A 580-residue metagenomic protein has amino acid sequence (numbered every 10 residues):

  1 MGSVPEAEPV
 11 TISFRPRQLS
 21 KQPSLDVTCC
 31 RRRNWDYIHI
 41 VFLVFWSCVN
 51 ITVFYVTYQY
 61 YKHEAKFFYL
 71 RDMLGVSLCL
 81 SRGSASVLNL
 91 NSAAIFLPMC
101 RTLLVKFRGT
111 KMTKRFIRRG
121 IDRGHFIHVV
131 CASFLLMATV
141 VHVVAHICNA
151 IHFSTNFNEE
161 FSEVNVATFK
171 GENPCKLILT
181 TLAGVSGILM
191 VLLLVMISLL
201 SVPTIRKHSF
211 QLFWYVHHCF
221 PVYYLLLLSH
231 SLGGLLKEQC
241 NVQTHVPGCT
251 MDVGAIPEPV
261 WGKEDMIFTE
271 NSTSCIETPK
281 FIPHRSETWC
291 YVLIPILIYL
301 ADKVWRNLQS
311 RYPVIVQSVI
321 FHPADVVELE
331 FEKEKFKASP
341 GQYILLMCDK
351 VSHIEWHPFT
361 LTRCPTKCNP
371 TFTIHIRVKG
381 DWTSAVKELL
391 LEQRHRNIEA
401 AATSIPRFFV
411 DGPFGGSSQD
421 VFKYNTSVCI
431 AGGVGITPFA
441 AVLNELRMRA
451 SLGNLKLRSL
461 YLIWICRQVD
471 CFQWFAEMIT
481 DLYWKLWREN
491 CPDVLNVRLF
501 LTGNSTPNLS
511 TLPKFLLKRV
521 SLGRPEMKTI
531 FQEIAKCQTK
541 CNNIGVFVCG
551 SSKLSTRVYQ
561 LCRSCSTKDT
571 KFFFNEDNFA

Functional and structural regions predicted by a protein language model:
M1-R33, F116, T371, F500: Extended, low-complexity, polar regulatory segments
Q22-E64, S77-A94, F126-V143, I178-V191 (+4 more regions): Membrane-interface recognition of transmembrane alpha-helix starts, especially the cytoplasmic loop-to-helix transition
P23-I38, K66-V87, F116-I127, F157-I188 (+7 more regions): Juxtamembrane membrane-interface segments at transmembrane-helix boundaries in membrane proteins
W46-G75, N89-T110, F134-N156, A167-N173 (+4 more regions): Membrane-embedded alpha-helices of multi-pass membrane proteins, especially ion channels and transporters
A93, H125-N149, G432-I463, K568: Classical protein tyrosine phosphatase
V242-C275, C368, I374, K379-T383 (+3 more regions): Reductase modules of NAD(P)H-dependent flavoproteins
R285-F321, L329: Membrane-interfacial segments at transmembrane helix termini in multi-pass membrane proteins
V314-I405, R467: Ferredoxin-reductase
